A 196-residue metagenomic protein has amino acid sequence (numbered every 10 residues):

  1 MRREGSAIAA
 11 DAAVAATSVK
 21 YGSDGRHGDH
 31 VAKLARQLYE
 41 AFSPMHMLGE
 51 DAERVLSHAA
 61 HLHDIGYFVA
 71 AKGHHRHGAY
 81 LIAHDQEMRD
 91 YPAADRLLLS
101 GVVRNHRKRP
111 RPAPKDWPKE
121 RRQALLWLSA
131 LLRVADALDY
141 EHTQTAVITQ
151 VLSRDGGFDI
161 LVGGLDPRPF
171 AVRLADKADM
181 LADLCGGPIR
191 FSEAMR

Functional and structural regions predicted by a protein language model:
R2-D11, E53, V151-R154: Flexible hinge/switch segments at interdomain interfaces of large molecular machines
D11-A16, G157-L161: A short, surface-exposed helix-loop junction/capping segment
V14-V19, H27, K33-L152: Divalent metal-dependent catalytic cores for phosphoryl transfer on phosphate-bearing substrates
G25, V69-K72, R168-A175: Ordered, soluble secondary-structure elements with a strong preference for glycine-centered loop motifs and nearby
D116, F191-S192: C-terminal amphipathic alpha-helical interaction region
L132, L138-F191: Low-complexity, glycine/alanine/valine/leucine- and proline-rich hydrophobic stretches
